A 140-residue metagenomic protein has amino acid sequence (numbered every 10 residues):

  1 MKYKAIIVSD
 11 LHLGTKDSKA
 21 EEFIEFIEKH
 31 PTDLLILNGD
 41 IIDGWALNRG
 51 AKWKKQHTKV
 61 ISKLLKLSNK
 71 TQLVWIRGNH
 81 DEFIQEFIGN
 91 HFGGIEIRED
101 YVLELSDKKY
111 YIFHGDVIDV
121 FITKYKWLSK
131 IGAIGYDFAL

Functional and structural regions predicted by a protein language model:
K2-K4, L13-L105: Core catalytic region of metal-dependent phosphoesterases/phosphodiesterases, especially metallo-beta-lactamase-like
K4-H12, K109-D116: Active-site-proximal beta-strand elements of phosphoester/diester hydrolases
V8-S18, W127, I131-I134: Short charge-dense sequence patches
L11, I36, W75, I112 (+1 more regions): Generic detector of intrinsically disordered, low-complexity, polar/charged segments
E96-V117, T123: Hydrophobic, well-structured mid-protein blocks that either form specific transmembrane helices
G115-L140: Active-site-proximal loop/helix segment associated with metal-binding centers of metalloenzymes
